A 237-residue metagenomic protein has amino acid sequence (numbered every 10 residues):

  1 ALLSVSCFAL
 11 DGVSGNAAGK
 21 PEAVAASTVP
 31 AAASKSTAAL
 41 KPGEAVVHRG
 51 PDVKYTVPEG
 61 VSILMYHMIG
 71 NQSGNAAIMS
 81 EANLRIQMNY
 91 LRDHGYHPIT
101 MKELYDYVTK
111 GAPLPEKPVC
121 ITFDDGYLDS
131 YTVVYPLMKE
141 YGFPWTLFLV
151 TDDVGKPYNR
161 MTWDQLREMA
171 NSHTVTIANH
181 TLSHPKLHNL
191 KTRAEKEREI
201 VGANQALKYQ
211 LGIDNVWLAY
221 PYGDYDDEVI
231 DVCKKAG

Functional and structural regions predicted by a protein language model:
A1-S6: Bacterial N-terminal signal peptides
C7-V119, H173: N-terminal pre-catalytic segment of deacetylase/amide-hydrolase enzymes
E59, L64-G74, H94, P115-V119 (+2 more regions): Metal-dependent polysaccharide deacetylase catalytic core of the NodB/CE4 family, i.e., the active-site-bearing domain
N83, Y90, L137-E140, E168 (+1 more regions): Alpha-helical scaffold elements within enzyme catalytic domains, especially in hydrolases
D231-G237: Short, intrinsically disordered, charge-balanced linker/junction segments flanking boundaries in proteins
